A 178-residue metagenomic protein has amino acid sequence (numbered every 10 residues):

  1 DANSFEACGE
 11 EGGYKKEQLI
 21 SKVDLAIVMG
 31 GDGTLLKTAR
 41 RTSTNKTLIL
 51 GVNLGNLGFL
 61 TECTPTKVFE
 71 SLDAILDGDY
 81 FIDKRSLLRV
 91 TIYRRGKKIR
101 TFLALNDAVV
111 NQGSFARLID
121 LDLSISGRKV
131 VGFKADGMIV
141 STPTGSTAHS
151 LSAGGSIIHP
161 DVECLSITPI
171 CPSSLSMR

Functional and structural regions predicted by a protein language model:
D1-T44: N-terminal glycine-/serine-/threonine-rich phosphate-binding loop
A26-V28, A108, G137-T142: Short hydrophobic core segments
D32-T34, L57, T144-S146: Short glycine-rich anion-binding loops that position phosphate/pyrophosphate groups of nucleotides and phosphorylated
K37, T42-F59: Gly/Ser-rich helix-loop-strand patches that form or flank binding pockets for ribonucleotide-derived cofactors
K37-A39, L60-T61, S150-S152, M177: Short glycine-/acidic-enriched loop or helix-start segments at secondary-structure transitions that form or flank
F59-D136: Catalytic core of DAGKc-family lipid kinases
V131-S176: Gly/Ser/Thr-rich active-site loops/lids in small-molecule metabolic enzymes that frequently grip phosphoryl groups
